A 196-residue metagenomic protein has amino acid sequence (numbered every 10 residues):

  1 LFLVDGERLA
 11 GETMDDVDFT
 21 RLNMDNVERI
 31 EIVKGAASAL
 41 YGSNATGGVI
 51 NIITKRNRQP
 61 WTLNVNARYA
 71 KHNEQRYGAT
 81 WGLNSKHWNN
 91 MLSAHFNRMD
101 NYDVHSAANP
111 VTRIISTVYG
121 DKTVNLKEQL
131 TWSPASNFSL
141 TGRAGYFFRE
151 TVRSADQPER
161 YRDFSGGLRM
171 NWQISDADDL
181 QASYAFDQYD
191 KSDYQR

Functional and structural regions predicted by a protein language model:
E7-K34: Short acidic/polar hinge/loop motifs at secondary-structure boundaries that mediate gating or recognition
L9-A10, A37-L40, R98-D100: Short beta-strands and strand-coil junctions in structured, solvent-facing domains, enriched
V17, G47, E74-R76, T123-N125 (+1 more regions): Transmembrane beta-barrel architecture of outer-membrane proteins
I30-E31, I50-I52: Non-catalytic regulatory/gating segments with a bias toward low-complexity or hydrophobic composition
N44, A67-Y77, A155-R160, D193-Y194: Solvent-exposed loop/turn segments connecting transmembrane beta-strands in outer-membrane beta-barrel proteins
N51, Q59, R68, T80-Y161: Periplasmic-side early beta-strands and strand-to-turn transitions of outer-membrane beta-barrels
E159-R196: Replace "related TpsB outer-membrane translocases also match" with "some related outer-membrane beta-barrels such as
